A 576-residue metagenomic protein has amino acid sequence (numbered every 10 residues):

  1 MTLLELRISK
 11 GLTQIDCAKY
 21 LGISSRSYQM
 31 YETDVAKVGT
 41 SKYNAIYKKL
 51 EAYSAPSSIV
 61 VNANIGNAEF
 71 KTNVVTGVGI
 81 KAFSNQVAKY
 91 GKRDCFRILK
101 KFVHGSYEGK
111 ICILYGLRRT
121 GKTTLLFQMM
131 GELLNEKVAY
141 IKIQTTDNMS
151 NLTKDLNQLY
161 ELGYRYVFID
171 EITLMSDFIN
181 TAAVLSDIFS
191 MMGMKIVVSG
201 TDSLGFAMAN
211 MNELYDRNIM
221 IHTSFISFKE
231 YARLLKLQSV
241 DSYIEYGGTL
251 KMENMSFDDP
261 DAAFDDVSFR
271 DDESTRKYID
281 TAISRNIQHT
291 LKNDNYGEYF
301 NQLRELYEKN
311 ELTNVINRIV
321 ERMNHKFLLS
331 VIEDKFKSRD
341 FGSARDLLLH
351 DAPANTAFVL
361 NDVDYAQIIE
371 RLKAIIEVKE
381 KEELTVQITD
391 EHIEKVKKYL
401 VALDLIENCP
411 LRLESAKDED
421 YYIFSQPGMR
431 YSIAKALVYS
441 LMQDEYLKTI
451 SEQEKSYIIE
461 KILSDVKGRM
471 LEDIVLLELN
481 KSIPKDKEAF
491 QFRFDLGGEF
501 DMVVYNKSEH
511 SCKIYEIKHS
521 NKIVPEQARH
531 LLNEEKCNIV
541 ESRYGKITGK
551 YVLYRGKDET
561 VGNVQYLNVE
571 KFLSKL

Functional and structural regions predicted by a protein language model:
M1-Y20: Short basic helix-loop element that most often maps to the first helix and adjoining turn of HTH DNA-binding modules
G39-P56: DNA major-groove recognition helix of helix-turn-helix/homeodomain DNA-binding modules
P56-H104: N-terminal pre-Walker A segment at the start of P-loop NTPase domains
N64-A68, N73, Y107, R119 (+4 more regions): A cross-kingdom feature that marks ATP-driven nucleic-acid transaction machinery
K122-T123: Conserved lysine of the Walker
Y160-A182: Conserved P-loop NTPase "ATPase switch" module shared by AAA+ and STAND
I188-N210: Sensor-1/coupling segment of RecA-like P-loop NTPase cores
F206-F358: Interdomain motor-coupling "hinge/lid" segment immediately C-terminal to the ATP-binding subdomain of NTP-driven enzymes
